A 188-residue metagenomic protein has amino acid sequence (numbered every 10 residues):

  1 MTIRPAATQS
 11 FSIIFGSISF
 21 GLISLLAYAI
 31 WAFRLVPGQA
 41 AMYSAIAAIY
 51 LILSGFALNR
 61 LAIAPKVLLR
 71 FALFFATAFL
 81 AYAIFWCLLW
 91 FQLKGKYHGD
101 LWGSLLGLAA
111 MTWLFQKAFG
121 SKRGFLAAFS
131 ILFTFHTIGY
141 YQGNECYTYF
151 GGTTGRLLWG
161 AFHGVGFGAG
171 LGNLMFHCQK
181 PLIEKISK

Functional and structural regions predicted by a protein language model:
M1-K188: Juxtamembrane/disordered regions of integral membrane proteins
